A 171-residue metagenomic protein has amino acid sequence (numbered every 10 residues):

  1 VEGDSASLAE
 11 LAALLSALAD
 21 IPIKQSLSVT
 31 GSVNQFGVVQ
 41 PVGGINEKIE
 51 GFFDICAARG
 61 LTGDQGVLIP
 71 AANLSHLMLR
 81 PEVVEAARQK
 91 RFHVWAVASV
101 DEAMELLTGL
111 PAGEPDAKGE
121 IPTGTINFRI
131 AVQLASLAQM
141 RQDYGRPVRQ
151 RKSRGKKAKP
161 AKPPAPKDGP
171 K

Functional and structural regions predicted by a protein language model:
V1-K171: Peripheral, non-AAA+ core regions of ATP-driven protein-machinery
